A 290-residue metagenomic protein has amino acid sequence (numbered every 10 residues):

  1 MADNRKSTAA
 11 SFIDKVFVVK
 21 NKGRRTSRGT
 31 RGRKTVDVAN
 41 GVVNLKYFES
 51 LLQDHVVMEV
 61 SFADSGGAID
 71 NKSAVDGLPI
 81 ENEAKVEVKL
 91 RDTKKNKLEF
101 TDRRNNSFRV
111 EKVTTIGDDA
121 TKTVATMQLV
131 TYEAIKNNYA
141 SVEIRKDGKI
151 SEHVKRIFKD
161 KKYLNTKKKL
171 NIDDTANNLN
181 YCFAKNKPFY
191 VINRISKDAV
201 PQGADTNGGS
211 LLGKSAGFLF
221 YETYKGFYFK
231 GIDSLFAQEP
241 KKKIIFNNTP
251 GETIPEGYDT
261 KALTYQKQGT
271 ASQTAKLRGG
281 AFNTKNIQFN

Functional and structural regions predicted by a protein language model:
M1-Y139: Assembly/oligomerization scaffold segments
Y47-G77, E252-N290: An acidic/polar, Gly/Ser/Thr-rich interaction patch typically located in mid-to-C-terminal regions of proteins
G77-I80, K159, K197, P201: Short, intrinsically disordered, mixed-charge
L78, R145-I150, F183-K187: Extracytoplasmic/periplasmic, Sec-exported soluble proteins
N96-F100, L164-K169, G203-N207: Short secondary-structure capping/junction motifs at helix and strand boundaries
I116-T126, V130-K136, D147-K169: Glycine-rich, acidic and aromatic/proline-enriched surface loops and short helix-turn segments that act as binding
V124-M127, T131-E133, L170-L277: Short beta-strand-centered interaction patches in the first periplasmic/extracellular domains of large envelope
N138-D147, N177-C182: Second-shell loop/turn segments in exported
